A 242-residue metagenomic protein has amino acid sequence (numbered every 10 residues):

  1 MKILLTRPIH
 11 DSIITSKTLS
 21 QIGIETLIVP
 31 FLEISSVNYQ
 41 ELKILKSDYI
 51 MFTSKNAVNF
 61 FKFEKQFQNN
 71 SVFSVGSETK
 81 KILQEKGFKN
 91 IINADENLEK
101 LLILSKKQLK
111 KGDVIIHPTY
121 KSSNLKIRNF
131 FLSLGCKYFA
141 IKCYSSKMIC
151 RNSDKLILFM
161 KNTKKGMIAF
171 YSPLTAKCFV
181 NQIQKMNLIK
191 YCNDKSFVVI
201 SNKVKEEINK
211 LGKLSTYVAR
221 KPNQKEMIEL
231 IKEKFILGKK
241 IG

Functional and structural regions predicted by a protein language model:
M1-G242: Signature of uroporphyrinogen-III synthase
